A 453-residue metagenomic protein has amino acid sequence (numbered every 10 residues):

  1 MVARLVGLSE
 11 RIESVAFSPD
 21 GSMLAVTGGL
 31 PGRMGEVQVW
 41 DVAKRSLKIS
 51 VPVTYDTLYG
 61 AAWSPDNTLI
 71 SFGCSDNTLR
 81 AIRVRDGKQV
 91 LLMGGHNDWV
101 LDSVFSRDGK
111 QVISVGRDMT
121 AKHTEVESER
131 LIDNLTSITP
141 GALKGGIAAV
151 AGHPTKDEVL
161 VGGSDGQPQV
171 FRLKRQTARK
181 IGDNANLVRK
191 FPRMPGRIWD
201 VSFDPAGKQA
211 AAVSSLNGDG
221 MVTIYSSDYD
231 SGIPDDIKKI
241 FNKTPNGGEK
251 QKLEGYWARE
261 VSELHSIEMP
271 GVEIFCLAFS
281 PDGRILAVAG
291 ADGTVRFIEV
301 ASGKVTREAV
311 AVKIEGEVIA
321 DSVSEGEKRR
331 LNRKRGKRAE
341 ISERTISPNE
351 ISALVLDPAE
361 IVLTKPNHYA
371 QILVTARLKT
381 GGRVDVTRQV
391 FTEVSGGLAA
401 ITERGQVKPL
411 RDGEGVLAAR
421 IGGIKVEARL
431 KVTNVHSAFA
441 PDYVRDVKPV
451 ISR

Functional and structural regions predicted by a protein language model:
M1-K334: WD40-repeat beta-propeller superdomains and closely related acidic/aromatic-rich repeat-like regions
L331-S452: Extracytoplasmic soluble-region selector
